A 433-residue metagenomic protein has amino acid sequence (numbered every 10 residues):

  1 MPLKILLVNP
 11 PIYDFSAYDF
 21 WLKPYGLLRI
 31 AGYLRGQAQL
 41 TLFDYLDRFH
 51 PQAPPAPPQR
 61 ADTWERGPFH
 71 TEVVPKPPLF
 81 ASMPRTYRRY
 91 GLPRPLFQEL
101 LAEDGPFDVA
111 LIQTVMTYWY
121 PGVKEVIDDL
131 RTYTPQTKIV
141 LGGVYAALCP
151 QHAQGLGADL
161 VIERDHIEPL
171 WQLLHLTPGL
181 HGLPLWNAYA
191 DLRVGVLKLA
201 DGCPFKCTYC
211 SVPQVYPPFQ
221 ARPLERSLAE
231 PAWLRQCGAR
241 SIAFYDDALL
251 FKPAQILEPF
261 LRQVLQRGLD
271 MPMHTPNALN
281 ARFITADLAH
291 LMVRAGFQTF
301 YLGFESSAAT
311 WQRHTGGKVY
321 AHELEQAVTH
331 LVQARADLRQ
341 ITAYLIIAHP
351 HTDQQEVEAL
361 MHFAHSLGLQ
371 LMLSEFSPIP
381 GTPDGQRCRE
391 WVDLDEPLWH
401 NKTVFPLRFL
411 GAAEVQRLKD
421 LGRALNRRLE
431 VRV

Functional and structural regions predicted by a protein language model:
L3-S241: Acidic, low-complexity intrinsically disordered segments
L6-A17, L22, F43-A53, Q340 (+1 more regions): C-terminal accessory regions of radical SAM enzymes
D19, G122-V126, P223, Q255-L257 (+4 more regions): Residues at alpha-helix caps and immediate loop-helix transition turns in enzyme cores, especially N- and C-cap
L42-F49, Q113, N277, G303 (+2 more regions): Residue-level recognition of beta-strand->loop/alpha-helix junctions
Y145, D247-L250, A278, I347-A348 (+1 more regions): Short, solvent-exposed turn/loop segments enriched in Gly/Ser/Thr/Pro and often Arg
P150-G155, L288, P350-H365: Catalytic cores of alpha/beta
G157-A158, V293-T299, S366-Q370: Glycine-enriched alpha-helix->loop->beta-strand junction motifs that scaffold or abut catalytic
P184-L338, T342, I347, H362: Radical SAM [4Fe-4S] cluster-binding motif and immediate context
